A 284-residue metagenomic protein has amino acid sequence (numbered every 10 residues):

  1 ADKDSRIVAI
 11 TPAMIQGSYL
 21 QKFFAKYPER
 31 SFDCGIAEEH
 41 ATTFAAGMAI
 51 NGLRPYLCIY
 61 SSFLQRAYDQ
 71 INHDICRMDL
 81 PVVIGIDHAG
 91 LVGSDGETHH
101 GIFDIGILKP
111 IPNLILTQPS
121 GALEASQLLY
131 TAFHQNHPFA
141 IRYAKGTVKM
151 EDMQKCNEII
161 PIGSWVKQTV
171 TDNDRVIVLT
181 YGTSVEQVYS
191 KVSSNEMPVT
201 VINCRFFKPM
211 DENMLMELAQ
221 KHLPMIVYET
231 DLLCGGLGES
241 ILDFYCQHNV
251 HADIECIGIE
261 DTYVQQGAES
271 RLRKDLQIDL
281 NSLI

Functional and structural regions predicted by a protein language model:
A1-K3, I111-P112: A structural motif corresponding to the C-terminal end of an alpha-helix and its immediate exit/capping segment
D2-A25, E39-T42, L64, R77-D79 (+2 more regions): Thiamine diphosphate
V8-I10, S31-D33, Y56-I59, I115-Q118 (+2 more regions): Short catalytic-loop micro-motif centered on adjacent basic/acidic residues
Y19, S31, E38-C58, A67-Q70 (+1 more regions): Extended, hydrophobic alpha-helical segments in both membrane/secreted and soluble proteins
N51-L53, M78-L80, D87-H134: Conserved thiamine diphosphate
S62-Q65, P119-S126, L233-G235: Active-site glycine- and acidic-residue-rich loops that bind and position anionic ligands or nucleotide-like cofactors
